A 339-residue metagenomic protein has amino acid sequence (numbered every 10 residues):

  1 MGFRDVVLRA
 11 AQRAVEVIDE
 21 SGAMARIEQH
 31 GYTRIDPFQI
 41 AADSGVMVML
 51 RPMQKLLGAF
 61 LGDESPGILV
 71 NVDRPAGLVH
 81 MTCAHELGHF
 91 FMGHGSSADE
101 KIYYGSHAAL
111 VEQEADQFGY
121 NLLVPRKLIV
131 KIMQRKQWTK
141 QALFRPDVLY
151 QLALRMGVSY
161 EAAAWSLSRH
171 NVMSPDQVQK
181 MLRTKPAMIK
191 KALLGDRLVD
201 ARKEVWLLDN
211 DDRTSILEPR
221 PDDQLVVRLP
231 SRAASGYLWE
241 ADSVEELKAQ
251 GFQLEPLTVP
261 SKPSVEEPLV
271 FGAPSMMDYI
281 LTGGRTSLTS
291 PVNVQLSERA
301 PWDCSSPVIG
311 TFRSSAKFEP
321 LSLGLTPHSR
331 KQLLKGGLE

Functional and structural regions predicted by a protein language model:
M1-E339: Active-site hotspot residues in diverse enzymes, especially metal/ion-binding acidic/histidine motifs
